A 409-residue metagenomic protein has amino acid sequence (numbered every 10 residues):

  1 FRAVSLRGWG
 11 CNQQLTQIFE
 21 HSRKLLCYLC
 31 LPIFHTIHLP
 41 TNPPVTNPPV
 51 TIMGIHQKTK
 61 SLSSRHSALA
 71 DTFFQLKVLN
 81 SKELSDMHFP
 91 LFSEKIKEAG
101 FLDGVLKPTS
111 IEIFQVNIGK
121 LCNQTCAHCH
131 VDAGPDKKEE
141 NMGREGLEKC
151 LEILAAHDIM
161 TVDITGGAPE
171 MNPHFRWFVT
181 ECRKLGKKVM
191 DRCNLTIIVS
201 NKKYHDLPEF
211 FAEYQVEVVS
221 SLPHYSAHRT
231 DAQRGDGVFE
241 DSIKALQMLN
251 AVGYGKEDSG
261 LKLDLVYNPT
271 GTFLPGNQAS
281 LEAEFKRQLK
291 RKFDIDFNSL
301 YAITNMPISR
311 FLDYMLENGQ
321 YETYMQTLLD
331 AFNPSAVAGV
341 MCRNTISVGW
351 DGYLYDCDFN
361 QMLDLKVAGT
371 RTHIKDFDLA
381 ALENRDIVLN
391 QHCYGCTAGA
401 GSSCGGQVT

Functional and structural regions predicted by a protein language model:
Q14-L15, H21, L25: Cationic, low-complexity basic patches in intrinsically disordered or flexible, solvent-exposed regions
L39, P43-P44, P48-P49: Intrinsically disordered, low-complexity proline-rich tandem-repeat tracts
I52, S226-C342: Radical SAM enzyme [4Fe-4S]-AdoMet core and its adjacent flexible, acidic and glycine-rich loops/tails across
H66-D71, Q75-G166, E170-E181, L185-K187: Conserved alpha-helical substructure of the radical SAM core
E148-D163, N172-N268: Radical SAM/AdoMet-radical enzyme domain recognition
V348-G349: Short, acidic, Ser/Thr-enriched surface-loop or helix-capping motifs
Y353-T409: Flexible mid-to-C-terminal extensions adjoining Fe-S/redox cofactors in radical SAM and related proteins
